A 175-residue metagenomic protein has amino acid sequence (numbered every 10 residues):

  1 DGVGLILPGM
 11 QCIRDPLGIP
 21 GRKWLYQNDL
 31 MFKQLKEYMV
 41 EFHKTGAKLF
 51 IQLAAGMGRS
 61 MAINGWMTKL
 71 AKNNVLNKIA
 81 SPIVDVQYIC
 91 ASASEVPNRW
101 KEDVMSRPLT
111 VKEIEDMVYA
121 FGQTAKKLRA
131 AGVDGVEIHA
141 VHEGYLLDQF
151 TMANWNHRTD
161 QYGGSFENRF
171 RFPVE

Functional and structural regions predicted by a protein language model:
D1-R14, A130-G135: Catalytic domains of carbohydrate-active enzymes, especially glycoside hydrolases
G2, F42, I51, L128: Conserved, mostly hydrophobic/aromatic
I6-P8, L49-L53, V136-I138: Hydrophobic faces of well-ordered beta-strands that scaffold small-molecule active sites in alpha/beta enzyme cores
C12, A55-M57, A140-H142: Active-site-proximal loop/turn and secondary-structure-junction residues that shape catalytic pockets, frequently
P16-P20: Cytochrome P450 core scaffold surrounding the K-helix E-X-X-R motif and the conserved "meander" helix-loop region
R22-L49, T151-E175: Alpha-helix-loop-beta-strand connector modules within alpha/beta enzyme cores
A54-K127, A131: Non-globular sequence segments
V86-S94, M105-V111, G144-P173: Active-site-adjacent beta->alpha loops and helix N-cap segments on the catalytic face of soluble alpha/beta enzymes
